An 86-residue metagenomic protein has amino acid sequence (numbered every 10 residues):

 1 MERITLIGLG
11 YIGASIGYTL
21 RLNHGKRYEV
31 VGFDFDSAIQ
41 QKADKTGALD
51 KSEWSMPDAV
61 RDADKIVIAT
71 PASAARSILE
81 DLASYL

Functional and structural regions predicted by a protein language model:
M1-D58: NAD(P)+-binding Rossmann beta1-loop-alpha1 motif at the extreme N-terminus of oxidoreductases
M56-L86: Rossmann-like NAD(P)-binding element
